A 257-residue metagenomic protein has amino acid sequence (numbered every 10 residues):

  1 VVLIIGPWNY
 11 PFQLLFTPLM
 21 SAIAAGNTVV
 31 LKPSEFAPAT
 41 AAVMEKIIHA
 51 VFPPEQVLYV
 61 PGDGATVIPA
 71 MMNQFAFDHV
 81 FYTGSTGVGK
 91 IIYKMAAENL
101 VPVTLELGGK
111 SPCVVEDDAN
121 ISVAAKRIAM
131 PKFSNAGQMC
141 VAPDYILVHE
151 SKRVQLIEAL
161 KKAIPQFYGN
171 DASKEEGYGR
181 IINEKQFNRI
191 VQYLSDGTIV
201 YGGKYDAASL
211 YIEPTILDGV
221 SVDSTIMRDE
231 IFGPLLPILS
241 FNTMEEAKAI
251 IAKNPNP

Functional and structural regions predicted by a protein language model:
V1-V123, F241: Rossmann-like NAD(P) dinucleotide-binding subdomain of oxidoreductase/dehydrogenase enzymes
F52, G87-V222, S240-K253: ALDH superfamily catalytic-core signature
V57, L235-L236: Short, conserved active-site loop motifs that form the nucleotide-linked donor/cofactor pocket
A70-N73, I190-Y193, I231: Structural alpha-helical scaffold elements that stabilize or flank donor/cofactor-binding regions in carbohydrate
Y82, R180, L236-P237: Conserved donor-binding loops in enzymes that form glycosidic bonds
S209-E213, D229-L235, N254-P257: Conserved glycine-rich beta-strand-loop-beta hairpin in the small C-terminal domain of fold type I
D223-R228: Cytochrome P450 core scaffold surrounding the K-helix E-X-X-R motif and the conserved "meander" helix-loop region
